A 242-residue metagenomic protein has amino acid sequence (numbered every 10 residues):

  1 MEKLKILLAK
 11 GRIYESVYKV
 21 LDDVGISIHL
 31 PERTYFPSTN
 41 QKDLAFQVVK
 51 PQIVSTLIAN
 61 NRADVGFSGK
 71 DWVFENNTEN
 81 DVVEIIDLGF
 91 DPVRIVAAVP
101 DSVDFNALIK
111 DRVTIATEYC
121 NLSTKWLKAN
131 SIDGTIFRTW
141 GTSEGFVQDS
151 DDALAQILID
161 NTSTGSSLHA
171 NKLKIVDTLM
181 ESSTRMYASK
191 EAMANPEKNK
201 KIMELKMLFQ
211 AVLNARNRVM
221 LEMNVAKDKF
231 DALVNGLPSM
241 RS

Functional and structural regions predicted by a protein language model:
M1-D43, F67-V83, D87-R94, S102-S242: Small-molecule-sensing regulatory modules
D43-A63: Short, structured active-site "lid" loops
A97: Periplasmic solute-binding protein
